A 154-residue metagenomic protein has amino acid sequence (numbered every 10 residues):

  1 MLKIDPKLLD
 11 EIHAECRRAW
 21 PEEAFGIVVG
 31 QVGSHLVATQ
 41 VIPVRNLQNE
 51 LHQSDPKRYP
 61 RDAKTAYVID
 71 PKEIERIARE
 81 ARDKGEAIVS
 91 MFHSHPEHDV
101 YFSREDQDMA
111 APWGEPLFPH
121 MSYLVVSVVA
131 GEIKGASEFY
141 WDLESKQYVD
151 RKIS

Functional and structural regions predicted by a protein language model:
M1-I88, D99-S154: Conserved beta-strand-loop surface patch within small alpha/beta domains used for substrate/adaptor or ligand engagement
H93-E97: Histidine-centered divalent metal-coordination motifs
